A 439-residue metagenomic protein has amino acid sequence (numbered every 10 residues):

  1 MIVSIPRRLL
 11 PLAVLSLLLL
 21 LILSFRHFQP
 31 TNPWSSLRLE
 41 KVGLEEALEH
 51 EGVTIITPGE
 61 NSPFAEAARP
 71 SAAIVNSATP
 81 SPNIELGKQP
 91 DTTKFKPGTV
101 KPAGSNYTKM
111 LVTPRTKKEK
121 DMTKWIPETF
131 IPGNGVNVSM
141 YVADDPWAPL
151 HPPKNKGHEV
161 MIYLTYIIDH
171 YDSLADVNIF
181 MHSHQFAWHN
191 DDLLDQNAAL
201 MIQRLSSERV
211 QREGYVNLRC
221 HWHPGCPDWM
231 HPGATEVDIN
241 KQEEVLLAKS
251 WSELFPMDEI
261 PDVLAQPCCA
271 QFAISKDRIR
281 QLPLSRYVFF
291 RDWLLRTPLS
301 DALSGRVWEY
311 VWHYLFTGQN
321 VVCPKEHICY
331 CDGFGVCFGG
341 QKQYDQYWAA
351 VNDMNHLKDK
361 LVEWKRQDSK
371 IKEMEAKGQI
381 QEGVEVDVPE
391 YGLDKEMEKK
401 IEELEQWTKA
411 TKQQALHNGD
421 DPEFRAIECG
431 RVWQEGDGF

Functional and structural regions predicted by a protein language model:
I2-F439: ER/Golgi luminal nucleotide-sugar-dependent glycosyltransferases, focusing on the catalytic module
